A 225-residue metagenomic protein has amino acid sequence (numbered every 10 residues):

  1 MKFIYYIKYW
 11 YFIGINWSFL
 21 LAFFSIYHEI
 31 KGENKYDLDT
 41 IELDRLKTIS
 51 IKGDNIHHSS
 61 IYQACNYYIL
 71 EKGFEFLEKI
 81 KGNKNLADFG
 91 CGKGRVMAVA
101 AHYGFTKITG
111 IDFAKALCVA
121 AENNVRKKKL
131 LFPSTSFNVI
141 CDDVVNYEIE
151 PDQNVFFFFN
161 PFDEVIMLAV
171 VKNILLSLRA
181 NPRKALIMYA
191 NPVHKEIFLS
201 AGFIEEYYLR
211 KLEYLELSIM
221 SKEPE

Functional and structural regions predicted by a protein language model:
M1-K81: S-adenosyl-L-methionine
N83-G90: Conserved class I S-adenosyl-L-methionine
G94-A98: Glycine-rich SAM-binding Motif I of class I
T106-I111: Short beta-strand element of Class I
A114: Conserved SAM/SAH-binding beta-strand->alpha-helix loop
V119-P151: S-adenosyl-L-methionine
Q153-V165: A short SAM/SAH-binding and catalytic strip from SAM-dependent methyltransferases
V165-K222: C-terminal substrate-binding/active-site "lid" region of AdoMet-derived donor-dependent transferases
